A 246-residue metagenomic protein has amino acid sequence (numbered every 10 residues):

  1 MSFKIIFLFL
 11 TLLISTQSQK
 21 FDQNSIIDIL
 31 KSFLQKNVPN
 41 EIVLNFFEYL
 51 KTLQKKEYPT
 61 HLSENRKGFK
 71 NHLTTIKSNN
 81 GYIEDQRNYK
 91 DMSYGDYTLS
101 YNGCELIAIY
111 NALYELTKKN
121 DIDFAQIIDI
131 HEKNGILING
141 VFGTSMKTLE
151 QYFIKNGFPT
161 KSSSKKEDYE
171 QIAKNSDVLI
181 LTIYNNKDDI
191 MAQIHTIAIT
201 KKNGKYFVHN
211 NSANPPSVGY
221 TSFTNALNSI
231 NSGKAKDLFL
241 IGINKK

Functional and structural regions predicted by a protein language model:
M1-K20: Classical Sec-dependent N-terminal signal peptides that target proteins to the secretory pathway
L12-I14, D96, S222: Generic signature of intrinsically disordered, low-complexity, basic-rich segments and short cationic peptides
L13-S15, G68, M191: A composition/secondary-structure signal for short, hydrophobic, low-basic-content segments with alpha-helix propensity
Q19-I138: Active-site-adjacent structural segments surrounding the nucleophilic cysteine of cysteine proteases and isopeptidases
S25-D28, S32, V38, I42 (+2 more regions): Conserved active-site-adjacent core of cysteine acyl-enzyme catalytic domains
